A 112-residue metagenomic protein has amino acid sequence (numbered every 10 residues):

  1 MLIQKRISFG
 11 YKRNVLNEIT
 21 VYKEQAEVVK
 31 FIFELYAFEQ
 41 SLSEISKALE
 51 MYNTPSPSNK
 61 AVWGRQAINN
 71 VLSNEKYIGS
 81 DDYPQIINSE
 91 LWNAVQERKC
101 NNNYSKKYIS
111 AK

Functional and structural regions predicted by a protein language model:
M1-K112: Conserved catalytic breakage-reunion loop centered on the nucleophilic residue
